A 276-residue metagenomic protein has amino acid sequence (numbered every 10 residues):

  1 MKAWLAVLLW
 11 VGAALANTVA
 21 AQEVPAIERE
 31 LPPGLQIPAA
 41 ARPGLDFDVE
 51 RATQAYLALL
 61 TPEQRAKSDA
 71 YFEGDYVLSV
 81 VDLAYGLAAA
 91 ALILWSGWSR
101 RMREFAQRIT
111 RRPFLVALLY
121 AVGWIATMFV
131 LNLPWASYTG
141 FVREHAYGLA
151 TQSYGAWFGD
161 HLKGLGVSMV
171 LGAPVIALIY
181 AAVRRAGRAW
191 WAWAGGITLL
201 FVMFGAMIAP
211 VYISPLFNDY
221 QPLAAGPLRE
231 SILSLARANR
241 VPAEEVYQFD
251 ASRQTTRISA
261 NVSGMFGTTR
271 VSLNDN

Functional and structural regions predicted by a protein language model:
M1-W4, Q22: Positively charged n-region of N-terminal signal peptides that target proteins for export
A6-A16: Bacterial N-terminal signal peptides
L15-E23: Bacterial Sec-dependent signal peptides at the C-terminal "C-region" and cleavage site
Q22-S96, M102-N276: Polar-ligand-bearing catalytic/cofactor-coordination segments of membrane-embedded or membrane-tethered inner-membrane
